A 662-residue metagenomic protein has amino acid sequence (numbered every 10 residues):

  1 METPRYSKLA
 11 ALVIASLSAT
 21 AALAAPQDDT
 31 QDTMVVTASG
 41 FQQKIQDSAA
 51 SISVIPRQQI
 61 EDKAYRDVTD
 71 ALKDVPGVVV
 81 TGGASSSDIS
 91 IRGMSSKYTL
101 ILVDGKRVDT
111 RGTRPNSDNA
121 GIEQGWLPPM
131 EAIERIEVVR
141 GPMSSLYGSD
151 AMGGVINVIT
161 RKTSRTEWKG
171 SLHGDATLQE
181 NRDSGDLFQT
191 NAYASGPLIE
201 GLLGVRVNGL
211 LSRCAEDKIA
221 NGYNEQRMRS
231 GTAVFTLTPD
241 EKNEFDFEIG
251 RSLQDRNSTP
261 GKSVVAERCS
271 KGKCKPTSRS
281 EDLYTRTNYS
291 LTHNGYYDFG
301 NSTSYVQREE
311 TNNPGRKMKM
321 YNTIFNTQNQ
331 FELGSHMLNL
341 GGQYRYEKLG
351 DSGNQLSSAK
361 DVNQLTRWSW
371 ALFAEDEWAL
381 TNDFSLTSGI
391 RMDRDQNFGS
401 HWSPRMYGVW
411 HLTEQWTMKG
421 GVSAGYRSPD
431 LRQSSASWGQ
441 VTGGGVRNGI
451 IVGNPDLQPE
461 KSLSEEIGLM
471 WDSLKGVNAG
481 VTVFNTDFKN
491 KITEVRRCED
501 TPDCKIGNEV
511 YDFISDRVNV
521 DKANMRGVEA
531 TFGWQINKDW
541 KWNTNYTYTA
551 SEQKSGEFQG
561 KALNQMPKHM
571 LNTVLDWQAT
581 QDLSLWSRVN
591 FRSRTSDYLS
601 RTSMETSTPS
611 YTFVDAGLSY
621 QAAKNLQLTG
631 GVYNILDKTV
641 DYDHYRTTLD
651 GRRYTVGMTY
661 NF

Functional and structural regions predicted by a protein language model:
T37, T69-T110: Extracytoplasmic beta-strand/coil segments of soluble accessory domains associated with Gram-negative outer-membrane
V68-A71, S87-S90, I101-D104, E123-W126 (+3 more regions): N-terminal periplasmic accessory domains that precede and gate Gram-negative outer-membrane beta-barrel machines
R107, G112, S263-C269, G353 (+6 more regions): Surface-exposed extracellular loop regions of Gram-negative outer-membrane beta-barrel proteins, predominantly
V108-R140: Short acidic/polar hinge/loop motifs at secondary-structure boundaries that mediate gating or recognition
T166-E167, S171-D282, N490: Periplasmic-side early beta-strands and strand-to-turn transitions of outer-membrane beta-barrels
H173, A379-L386, N485-D487, G507-S600 (+4 more regions): Gram-negative outer-membrane beta-barrel transporters
D240, E248-I249, N363-K489, A550 (+3 more regions): Structural signature of Gram-negative outer-membrane beta-barrels, strongest in the C-terminal barrel of TonB-dependent
I324-Q330, G341, L365, A371-F373 (+4 more regions): Outer membrane beta-barrel strand-and-loop segments of large Gram-negative receptors, especially TonB-dependent
